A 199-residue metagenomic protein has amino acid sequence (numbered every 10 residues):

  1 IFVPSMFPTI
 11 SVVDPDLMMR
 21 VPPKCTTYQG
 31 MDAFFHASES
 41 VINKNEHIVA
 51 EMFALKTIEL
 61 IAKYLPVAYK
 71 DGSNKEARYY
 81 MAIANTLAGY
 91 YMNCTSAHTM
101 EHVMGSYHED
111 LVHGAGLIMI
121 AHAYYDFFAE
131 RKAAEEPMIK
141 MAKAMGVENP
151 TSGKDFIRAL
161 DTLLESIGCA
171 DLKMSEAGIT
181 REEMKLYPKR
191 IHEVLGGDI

Functional and structural regions predicted by a protein language model:
I1-E46: A glycine/threonine-rich phosphate-anchoring loop and its flanking beta-alpha core in nucleotide/phosphate-binding
P23, A50, E176: Glycine- and other small-residue-rich loops at beta-strand/loop junctions that grip anionic moieties
T27-G30, R78, L117, M184: Short runs of predominantly hydrophobic/aromatic residues within well-ordered alpha helices that form helix-helix
S40-K154, R158-A159: Active-site segments that bind and position negatively charged phosphate/pyrophosphate groups
K140-I199: C-terminal charged capping/lid subdomain of soluble metabolic enzymes
